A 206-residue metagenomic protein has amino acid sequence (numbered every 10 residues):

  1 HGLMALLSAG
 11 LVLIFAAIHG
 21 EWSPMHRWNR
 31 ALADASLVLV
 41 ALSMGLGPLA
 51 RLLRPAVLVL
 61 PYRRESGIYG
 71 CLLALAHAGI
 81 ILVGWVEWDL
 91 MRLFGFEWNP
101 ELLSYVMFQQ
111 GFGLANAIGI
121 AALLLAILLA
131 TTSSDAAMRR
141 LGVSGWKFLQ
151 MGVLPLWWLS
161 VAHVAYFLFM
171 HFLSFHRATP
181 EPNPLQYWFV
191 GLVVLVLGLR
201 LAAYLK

Functional and structural regions predicted by a protein language model:
H1-K206: Membrane-embedded alpha-helical bundles that constitute the cytochrome b-like, heme-associated redox core of multi-pass
